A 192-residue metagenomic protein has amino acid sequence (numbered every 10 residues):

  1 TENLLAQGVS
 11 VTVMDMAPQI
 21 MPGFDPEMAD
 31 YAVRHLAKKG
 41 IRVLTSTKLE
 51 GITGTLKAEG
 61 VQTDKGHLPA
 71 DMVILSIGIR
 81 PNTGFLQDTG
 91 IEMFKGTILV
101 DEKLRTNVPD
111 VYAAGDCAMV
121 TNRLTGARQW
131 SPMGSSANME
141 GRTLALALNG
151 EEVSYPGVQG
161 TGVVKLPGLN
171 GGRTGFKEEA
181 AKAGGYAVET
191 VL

Functional and structural regions predicted by a protein language model:
T1-G51, M133-S136, V153-E179: Rossmann-like dinucleotide-binding cores of NAD(P)H-dependent redox enzymes
V9, K38, G66-H67, I79: Adenine nucleotide-associated cytosolic modules
R42-L44, Y112, E189-V191: General small-molecule cofactor/ligand-binding pocket signal
G54-A58, K65, E152, G185: Short, glycine- and charge-enriched coil/turn segments that flank and shape catalytic ligand pockets
L56, G60, H67-A147: FAD-site-proximal beta/loop scaffold in flavoenzymes
C117-L192: Mid-to-C-terminal Rossmann-like scaffold of FAD/NAD(P)H-dependent oxidoreductases
